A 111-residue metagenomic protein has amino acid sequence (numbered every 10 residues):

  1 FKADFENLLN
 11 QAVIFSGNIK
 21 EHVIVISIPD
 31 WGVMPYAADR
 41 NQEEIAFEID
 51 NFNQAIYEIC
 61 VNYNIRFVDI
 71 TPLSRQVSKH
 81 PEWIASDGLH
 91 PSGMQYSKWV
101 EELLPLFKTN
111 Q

Functional and structural regions predicted by a protein language model:
F1-Q111: Alpha-helical cap/lid subdomain in secreted, periplasmic, or secretory-pathway luminal O-acyl-processing enzymes
